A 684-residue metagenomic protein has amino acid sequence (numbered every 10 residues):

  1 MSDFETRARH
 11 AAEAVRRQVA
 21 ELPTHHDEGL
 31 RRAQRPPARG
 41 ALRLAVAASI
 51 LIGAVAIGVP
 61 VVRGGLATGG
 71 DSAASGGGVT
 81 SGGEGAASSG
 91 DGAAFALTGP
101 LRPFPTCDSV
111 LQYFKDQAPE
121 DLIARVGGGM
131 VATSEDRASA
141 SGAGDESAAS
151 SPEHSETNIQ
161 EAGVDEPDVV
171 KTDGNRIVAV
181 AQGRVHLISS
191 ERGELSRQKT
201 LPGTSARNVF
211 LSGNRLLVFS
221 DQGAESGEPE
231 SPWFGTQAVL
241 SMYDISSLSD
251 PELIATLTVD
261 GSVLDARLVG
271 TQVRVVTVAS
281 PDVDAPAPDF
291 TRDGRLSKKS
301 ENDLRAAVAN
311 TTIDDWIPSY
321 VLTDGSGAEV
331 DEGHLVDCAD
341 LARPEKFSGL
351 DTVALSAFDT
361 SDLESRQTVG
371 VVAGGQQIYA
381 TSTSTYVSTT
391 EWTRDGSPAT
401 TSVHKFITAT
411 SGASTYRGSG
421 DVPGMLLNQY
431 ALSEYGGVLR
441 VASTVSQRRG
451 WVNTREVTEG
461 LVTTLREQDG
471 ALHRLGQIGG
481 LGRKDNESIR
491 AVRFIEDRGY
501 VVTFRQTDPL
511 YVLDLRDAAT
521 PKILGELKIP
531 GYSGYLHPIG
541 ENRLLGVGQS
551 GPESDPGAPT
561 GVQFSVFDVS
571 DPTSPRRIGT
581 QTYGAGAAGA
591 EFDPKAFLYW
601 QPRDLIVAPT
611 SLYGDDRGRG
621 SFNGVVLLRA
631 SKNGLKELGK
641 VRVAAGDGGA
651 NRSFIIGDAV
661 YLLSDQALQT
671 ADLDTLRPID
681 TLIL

Functional and structural regions predicted by a protein language model:
F4-R31, V62, G70-D71, G76-L684: Beta-sheet-rich non-transmembrane sensory/scaffold domains
R35-V59: Internal signal-anchor transmembrane helix that establishes type II topology
V59-G65: Membrane-interface motif at the C-terminal end of an N-terminal transmembrane signal
